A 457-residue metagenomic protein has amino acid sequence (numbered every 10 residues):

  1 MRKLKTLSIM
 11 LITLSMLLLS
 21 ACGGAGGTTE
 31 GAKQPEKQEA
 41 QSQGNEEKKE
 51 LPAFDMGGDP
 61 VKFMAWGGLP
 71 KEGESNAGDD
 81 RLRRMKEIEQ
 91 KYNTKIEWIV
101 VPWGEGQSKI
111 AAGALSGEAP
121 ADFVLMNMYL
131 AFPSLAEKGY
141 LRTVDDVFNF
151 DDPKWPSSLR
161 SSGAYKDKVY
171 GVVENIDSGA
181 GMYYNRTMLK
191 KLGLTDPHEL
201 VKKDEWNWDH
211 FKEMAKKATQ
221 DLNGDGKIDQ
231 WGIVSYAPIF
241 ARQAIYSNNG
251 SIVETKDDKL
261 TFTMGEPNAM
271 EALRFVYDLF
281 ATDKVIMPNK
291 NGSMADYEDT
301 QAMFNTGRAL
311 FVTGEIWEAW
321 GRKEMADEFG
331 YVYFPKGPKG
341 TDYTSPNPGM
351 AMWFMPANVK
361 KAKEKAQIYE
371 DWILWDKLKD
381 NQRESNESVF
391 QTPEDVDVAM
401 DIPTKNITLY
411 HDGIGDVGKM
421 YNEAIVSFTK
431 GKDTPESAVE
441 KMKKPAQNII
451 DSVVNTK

Functional and structural regions predicted by a protein language model:
R2, T6-L14, S20-P133, K138 (+3 more regions): Conserved N-terminal structural module of periplasmic/extracytoplasmic solute-binding proteins
E36, A357-A366, L374-K457: Conserved C-terminal helix/tail region of periplasmic/extracytoplasmic solute-binding proteins
M64, E118, D122-V124, Y165-I176 (+3 more regions): Extracytoplasmic/periplasmic solute-binding protein
K71, G104-L141, K154-V172, D209-N223 (+2 more regions): Pocket-flanking alpha-helical
A111-G113, A121-D122, N127, F150-L189 (+3 more regions): A structural signal for short loop-to-beta-strand junctions that line the ligand-binding cleft of periplasmic/secreted
D145-W155, E199-K203, N223, W231 (+3 more regions): Short, solvent-exposed loop/beta-turn-alpha elements that line the ligand-binding surface or hinge of extracytoplasmic
K212-A215, K256-S293: Glycine-centered hinge/linker elements that transmit conformational signals in sensory and ligand-binding systems
R322-S385: Extracytoplasmic/periplasmic substrate-recognition and gating elements
